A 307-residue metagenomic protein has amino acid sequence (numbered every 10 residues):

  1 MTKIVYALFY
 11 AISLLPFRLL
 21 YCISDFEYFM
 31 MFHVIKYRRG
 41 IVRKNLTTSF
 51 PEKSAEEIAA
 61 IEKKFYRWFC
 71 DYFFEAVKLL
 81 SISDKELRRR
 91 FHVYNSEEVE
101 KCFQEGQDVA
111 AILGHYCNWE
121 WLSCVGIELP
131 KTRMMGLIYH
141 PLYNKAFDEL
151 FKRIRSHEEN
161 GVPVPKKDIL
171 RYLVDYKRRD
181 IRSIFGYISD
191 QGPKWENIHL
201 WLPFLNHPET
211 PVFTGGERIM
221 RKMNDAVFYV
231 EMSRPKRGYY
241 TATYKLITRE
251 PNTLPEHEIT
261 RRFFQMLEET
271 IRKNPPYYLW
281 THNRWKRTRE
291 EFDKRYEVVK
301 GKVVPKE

Functional and structural regions predicted by a protein language model:
M1-N118, L150-I154: Membrane-anchoring hydrophobic helices of lipid-metabolizing enzymes
L15, V34, S49-K53, P130 (+4 more regions): A broad structural signal for alpha-helix termini and local helix breaks/kinks
F29-M30, E86, A110, I138-Y139 (+2 more regions): Short, contiguous strand/loop micro-motifs
A60-K63, K101, T132, R153 (+1 more regions): Non-catalytic C-terminal accessory region of glycerolipid acyltransferases and related lyso-lipid remodeling enzymes
E86-F91, N160-P165, L205-H207: Short, flexible loop segments at the rims of nucleotide/cofactor-binding pockets, characterized by
E105-D168, K194-L200: Catalytic core of membrane glycerolipid acyltransferases/transacylases, capturing the structured, soluble-facing
